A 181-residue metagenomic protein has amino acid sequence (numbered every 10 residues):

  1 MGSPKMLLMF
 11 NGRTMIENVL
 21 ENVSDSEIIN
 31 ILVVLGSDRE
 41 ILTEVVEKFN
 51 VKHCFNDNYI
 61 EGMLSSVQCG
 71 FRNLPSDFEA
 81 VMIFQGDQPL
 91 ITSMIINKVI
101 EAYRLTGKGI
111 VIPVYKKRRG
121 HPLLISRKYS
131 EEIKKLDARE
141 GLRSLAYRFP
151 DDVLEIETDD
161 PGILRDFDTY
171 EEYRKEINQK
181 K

Functional and structural regions predicted by a protein language model:
M1-L35: N-terminal glycine-rich phosphate-binding loop and ensuing alpha1 helix
M9, L90, L123-L124, E155 (+1 more regions): Short aromatic/basic micro-patch
S26-K52: Acidic donor-binding segment of Leloir-type glycosyltransferases
I29-I31, E79-A80, D152: Residues at the starts of beta-strands that form the adenosine-phosphate
N50-E61: Conserved donor nucleotide-binding strand/loop of the catalytic core
N50-K52, K108, V153: Short, conserved active-site loop motifs that form the nucleotide-linked donor/cofactor pocket
I60-R127, E131: Conserved beta-loop-beta/alpha segment of the NTase-like Rossmann-fold superfamily that binds/positions NTPs
E131, K135-K181: Conserved alpha/beta core of the MobA/IspD/sugar-nucleotide pyrophosphorylase nucleotidyltransferase superfamily
